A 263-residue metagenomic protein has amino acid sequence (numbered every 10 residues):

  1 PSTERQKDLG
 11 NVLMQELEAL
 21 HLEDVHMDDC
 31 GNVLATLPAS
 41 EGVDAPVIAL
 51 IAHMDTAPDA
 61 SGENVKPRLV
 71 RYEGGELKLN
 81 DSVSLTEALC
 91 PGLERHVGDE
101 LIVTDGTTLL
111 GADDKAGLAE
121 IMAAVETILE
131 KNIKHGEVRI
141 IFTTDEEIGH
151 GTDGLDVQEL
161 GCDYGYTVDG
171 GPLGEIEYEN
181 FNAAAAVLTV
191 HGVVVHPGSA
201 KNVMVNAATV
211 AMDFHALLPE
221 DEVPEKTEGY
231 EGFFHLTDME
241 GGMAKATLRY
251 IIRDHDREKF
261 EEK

Functional and structural regions predicted by a protein language model:
S2-D55: A non-catalytic alpha/beta surface segment that caps or lines the substrate-entry region of metallo-dependent hydrolase
E4, T108-A119, K201-T209: Short, conserved micro-motifs enriched in small and acidic residues
N11-M14, L118-E126, D156, D163 (+2 more regions): Predominant activation on well-ordered alpha-helical scaffold segments within soluble catalytic domains
D44-E137, C162: Active-site metal-coordination/substrate-binding segment of hydrolases, especially metallo-dependent peptidases
T108, V194-V195, I252-F260: A generic structural motif
E130-A207: Fold-level recognition of mixed alpha/beta catalytic cores in primary-metabolism enzymes, strongest
Y178, A200-T237, E258-K263: Acidic-enriched catalytic cores of C-N bond-cleaving enzymes acting on peptides and small amides
